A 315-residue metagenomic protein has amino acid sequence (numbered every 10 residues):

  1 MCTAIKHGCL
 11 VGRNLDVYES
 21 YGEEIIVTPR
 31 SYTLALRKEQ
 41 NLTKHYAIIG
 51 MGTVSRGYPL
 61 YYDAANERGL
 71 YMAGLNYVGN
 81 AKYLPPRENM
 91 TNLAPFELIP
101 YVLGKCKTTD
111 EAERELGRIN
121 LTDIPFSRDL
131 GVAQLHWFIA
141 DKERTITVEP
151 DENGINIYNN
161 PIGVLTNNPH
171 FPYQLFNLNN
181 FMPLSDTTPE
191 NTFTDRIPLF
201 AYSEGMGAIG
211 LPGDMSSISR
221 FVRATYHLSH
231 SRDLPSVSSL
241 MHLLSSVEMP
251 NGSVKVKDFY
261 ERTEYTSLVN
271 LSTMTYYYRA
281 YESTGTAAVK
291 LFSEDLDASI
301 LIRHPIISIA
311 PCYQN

Functional and structural regions predicted by a protein language model:
M1-L10, I124-P125, V132-A133, D141-K142 (+1 more regions): C-terminus-biased signal that marks the final domain/tail of proteins
M1-M90, D123, Q314-N315: A contiguous strand-loop segment
V11, M72-G74, I157, Y276-R279: Short hydrophobic/aromatic-rich beta-strand segments that constitute the beta-sheet cores of beta-sandwich/beta-barrel
V17-S20, V78-N80, N153-N156, G163 (+1 more regions): Short, surface-exposed beta-strand-loop junctions and turns on beta-sheet-rich folds
I25, A65, I146-P150, S267: Broad, structure-driven detector of short, well-ordered beta-strand segments within folded domains
I26-T43, A81-N120, I300-P311: Compact, glycine/acidic-enriched structural inserts
E67-R68, L103-E111, H230-V237, S272: A short, structured loop/turn motif at beta-sheet edges
R118-I155: Catalytic cofactor-binding cores of redox enzymes
